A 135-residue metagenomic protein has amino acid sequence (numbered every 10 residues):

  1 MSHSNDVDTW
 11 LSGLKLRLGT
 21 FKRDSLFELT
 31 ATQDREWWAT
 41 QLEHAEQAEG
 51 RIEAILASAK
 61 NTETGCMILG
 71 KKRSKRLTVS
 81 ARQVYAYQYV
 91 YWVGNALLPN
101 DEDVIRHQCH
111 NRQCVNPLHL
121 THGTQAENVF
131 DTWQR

Functional and structural regions predicted by a protein language model:
S2-V104, H110-R135: Conserved recognition-core residues within compact binding domains
